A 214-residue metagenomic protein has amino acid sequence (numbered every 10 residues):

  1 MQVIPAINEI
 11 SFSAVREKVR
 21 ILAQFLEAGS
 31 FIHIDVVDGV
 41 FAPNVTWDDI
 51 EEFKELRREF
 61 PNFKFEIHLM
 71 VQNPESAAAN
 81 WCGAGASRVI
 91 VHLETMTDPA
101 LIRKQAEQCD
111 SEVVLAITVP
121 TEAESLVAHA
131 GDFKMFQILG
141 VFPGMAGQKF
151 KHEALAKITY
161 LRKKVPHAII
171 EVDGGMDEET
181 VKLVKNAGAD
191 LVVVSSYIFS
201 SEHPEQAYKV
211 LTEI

Functional and structural regions predicted by a protein language model:
Q2-I7, I32-I34, F65-L69, V89-V91 (+4 more regions): Hydrophobic faces of well-ordered beta-strands that scaffold small-molecule active sites in alpha/beta enzyme cores
A6-I10, V37-G39, M70-Q72, E94 (+4 more regions): Active-site beta-loop-alpha junctions enriched in small/polar residues
V15-L22, N73-G83, P120-D132, M176-V192: Catalytic cores of alpha/beta
L22, D35, W81, F136 (+5 more regions): Conserved, mostly hydrophobic/aromatic
H33-Q105: N-terminal active-site wall of soluble small-molecule enzyme domains
D38-W47, V119, L126-V165, Q206-A207: Glycine/Thr-rich beta-alpha phosphate-binding loop at enzyme active sites
T46-I67, K104-T118, H152-M176, V210-I214: Alpha-helix-loop-beta-strand connector modules within alpha/beta enzyme cores
V89-T97, Q137-G147, A187-Y208: Glycine-rich phosphate-binding active-site loops on the catalytic face of alpha/beta enzymes
